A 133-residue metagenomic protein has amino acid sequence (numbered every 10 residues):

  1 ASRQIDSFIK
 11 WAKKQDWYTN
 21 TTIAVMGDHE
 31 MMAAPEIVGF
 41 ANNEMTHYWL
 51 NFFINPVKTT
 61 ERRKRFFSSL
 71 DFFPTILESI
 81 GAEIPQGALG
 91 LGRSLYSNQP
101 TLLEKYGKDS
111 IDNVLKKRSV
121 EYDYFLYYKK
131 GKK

Functional and structural regions predicted by a protein language model:
S2-G39, L77: Metal-dependent active-site segment of extracytoplasmic phospho-/sulfohydrolases and closely related
S2-I5, Y48, S69: Amphipathic alpha-helical segments in well-structured domains
D16, V57-K133: Membrane-interface soluble catalytic domains
Y18, E44-T46, G90: A generic fold-level signal
N20-T21, M26, T46-W49, F67: Active-site lining segments that contact anionic ligands and/or coordinate catalytic metals
G27, F53-N55: Residue-level signal for short segments within beta-strands and strand-turn junctions of well-structured beta-sheet
G39-A41, R63-K64: Alpha-helix capping and helix-loop boundary segments enriched in small/acidic/polar residues
F40-F52: Flexible glycine/proline-rich, aromatic-decorated loop/lid segments
